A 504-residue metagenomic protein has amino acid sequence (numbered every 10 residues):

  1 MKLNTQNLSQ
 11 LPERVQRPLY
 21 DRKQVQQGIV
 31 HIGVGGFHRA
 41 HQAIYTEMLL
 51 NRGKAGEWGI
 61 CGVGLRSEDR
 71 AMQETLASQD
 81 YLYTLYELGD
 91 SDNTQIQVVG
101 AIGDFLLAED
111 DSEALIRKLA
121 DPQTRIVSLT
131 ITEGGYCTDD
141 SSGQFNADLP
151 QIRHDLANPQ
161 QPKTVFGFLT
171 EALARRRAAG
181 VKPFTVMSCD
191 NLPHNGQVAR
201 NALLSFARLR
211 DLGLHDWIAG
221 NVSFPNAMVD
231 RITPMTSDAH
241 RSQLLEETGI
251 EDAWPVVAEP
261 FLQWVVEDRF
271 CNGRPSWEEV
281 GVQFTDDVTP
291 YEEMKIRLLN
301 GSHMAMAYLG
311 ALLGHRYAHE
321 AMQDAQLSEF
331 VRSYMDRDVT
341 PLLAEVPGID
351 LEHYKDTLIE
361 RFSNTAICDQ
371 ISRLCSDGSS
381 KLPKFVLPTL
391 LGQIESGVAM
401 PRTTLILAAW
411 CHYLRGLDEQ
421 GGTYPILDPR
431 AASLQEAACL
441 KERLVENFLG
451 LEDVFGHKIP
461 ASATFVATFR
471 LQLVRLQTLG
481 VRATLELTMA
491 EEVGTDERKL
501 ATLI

Functional and structural regions predicted by a protein language model:
M1-I504: Substrate/ligand-engaging "lid" and interaction regions
